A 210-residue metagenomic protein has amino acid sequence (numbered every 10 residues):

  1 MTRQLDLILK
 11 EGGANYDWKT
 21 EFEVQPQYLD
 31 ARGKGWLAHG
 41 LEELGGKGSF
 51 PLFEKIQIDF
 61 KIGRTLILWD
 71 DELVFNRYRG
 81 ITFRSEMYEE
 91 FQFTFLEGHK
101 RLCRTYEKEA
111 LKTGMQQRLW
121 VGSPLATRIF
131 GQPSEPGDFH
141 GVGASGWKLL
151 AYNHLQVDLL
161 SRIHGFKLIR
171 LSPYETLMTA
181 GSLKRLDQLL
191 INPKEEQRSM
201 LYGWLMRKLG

Functional and structural regions predicted by a protein language model:
M1-G210: Nucleic-acid endo/exonuclease domains
